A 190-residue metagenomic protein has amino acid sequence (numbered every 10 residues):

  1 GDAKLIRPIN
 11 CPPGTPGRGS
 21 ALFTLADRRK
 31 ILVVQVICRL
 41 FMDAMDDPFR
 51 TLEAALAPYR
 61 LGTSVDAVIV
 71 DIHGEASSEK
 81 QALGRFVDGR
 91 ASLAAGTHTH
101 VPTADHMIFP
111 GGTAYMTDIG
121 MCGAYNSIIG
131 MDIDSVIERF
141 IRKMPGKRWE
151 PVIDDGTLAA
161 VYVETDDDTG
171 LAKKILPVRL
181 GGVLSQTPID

Functional and structural regions predicted by a protein language model:
G1-D190: Acidic, metal/ion-coordinating pockets
